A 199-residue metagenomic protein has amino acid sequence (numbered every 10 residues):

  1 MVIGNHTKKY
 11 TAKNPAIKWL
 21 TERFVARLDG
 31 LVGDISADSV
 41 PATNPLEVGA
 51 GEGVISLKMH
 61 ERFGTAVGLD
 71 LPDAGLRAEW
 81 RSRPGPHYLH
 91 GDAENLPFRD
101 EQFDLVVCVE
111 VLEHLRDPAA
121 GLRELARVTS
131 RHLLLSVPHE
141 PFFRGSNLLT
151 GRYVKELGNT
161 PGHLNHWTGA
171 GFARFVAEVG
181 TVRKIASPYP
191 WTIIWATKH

Functional and structural regions predicted by a protein language model:
M1-R99, L122, L149-K198: Conserved N-terminal segment of class I S-adenosyl-L-methionine
V107: A conserved beta-strand element that flanks and buttresses the S-adenosyl-L-methionine
V111: Hydrophobic adenine-recognition pocket in adenosine-nucleotide-binding enzymes
H114: Histidine-centered divalent metal-coordination motifs
D117-P118, S146: Conserved catalytic-core motifs of eukaryotic protein kinase domains, centered on the activation segment
A119-L133: A short glycine-rich, Lys/Arg-flanked "PGG" loop and its adjoining helix->strand segment in the class I
L134-E156: Conserved class I S-adenosyl-L-methionine
